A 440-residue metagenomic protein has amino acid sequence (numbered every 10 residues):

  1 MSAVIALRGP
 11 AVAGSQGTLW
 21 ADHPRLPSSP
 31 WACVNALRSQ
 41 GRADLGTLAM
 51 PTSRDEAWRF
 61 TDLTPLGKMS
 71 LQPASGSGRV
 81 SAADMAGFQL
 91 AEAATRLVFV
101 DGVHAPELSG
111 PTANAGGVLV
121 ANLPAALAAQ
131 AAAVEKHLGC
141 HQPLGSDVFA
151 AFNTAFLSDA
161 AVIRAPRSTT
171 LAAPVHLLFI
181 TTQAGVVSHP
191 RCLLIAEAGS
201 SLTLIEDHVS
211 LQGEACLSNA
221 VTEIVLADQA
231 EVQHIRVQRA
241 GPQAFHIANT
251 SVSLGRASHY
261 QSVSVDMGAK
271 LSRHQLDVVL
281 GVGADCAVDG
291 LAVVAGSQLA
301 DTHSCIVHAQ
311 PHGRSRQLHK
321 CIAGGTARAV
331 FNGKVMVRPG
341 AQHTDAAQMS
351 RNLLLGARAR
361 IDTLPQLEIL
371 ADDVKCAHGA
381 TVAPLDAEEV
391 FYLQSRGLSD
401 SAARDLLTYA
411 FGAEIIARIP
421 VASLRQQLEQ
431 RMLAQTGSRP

Functional and structural regions predicted by a protein language model:
S2-A151, L318: N-terminal amphipathic, basic helical "cap/leader" segment at the start of enzyme domains
V4-L7, L123-A125, A129-L398, G412-P440: Conserved beta-strand/loop scaffold segments within soluble protein domains that form the structured core and edges
